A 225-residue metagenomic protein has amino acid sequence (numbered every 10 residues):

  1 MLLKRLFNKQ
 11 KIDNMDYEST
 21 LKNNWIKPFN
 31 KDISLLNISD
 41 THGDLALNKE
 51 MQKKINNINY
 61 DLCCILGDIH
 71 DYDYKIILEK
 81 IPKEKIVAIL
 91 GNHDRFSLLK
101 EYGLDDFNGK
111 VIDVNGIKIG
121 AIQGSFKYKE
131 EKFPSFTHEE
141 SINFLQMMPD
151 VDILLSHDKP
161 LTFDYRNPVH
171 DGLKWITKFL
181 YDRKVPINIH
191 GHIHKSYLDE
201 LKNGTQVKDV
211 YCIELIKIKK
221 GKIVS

Functional and structural regions predicted by a protein language model:
M1-L78, Q146-D150, L155: N-terminal active-site segment of His-dependent metallophosphoesterases
T20-P28, T41-G43, V87-W175: Conserved catalytic scaffold of divalent metal-dependent phosphoesterases
W25-L36, V111-A121, I153, E200-V207 (+1 more regions): Beta-strand-turn-beta hairpins that frame and shape the catalytic cleft of phosphate-ester-processing enzymes
N37-D40, C63-D68, I86-H93, F107-N108 (+3 more regions): Active-site neighborhood of phospho(di)ester-bond hydrolases with catalytic His/Asp-centered motifs
H42-K49, I69-K75, N92-L99, I112-D113 (+4 more regions): Active-site environment of divalent metal-dependent phosphoester hydrolases
K49-N57, D113-N115, I142-M148, K219-V224: Short amphipathic alpha-helix with an adjacent loop that forms part of the alpha/beta core around
Y60, K83-E84, G103-L104, V151 (+1 more regions): Short, well-ordered alpha-helix to beta-strand connector turns
L78-E79, K85-A88, D164-S225: Conserved beta-sheet core of the metallophosphoesterase superfamily
